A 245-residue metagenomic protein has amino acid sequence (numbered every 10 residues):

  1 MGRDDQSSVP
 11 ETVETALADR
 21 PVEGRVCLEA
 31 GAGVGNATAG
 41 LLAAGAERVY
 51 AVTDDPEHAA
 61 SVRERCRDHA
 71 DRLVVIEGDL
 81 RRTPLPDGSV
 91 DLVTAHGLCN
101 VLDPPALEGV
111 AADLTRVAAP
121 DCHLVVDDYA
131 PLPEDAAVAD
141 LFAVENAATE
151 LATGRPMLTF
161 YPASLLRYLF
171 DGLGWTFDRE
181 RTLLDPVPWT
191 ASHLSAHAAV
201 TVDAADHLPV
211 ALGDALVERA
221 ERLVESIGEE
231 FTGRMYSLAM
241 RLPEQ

Functional and structural regions predicted by a protein language model:
D4-R25: Conserved alpha-helix/loop element of class I SAM-dependent methyltransferases that forms part of the SAM/SAH-binding
L28, G33-R82: Class I SAM-dependent methyltransferase SAM/SAH-binding core
R81-V93: A short acidic, Gly/Pro-enriched loop at the edge of an enzyme's catalytic core that lines a small-molecule cofactor
D91-A106: A short SAM/SAH-binding and catalytic strip from SAM-dependent methyltransferases
E108-H123: A short glycine-rich, Lys/Arg-flanked "PGG" loop and its adjoining helix->strand segment in the class I
V125-A147: Conserved class I S-adenosyl-L-methionine
M157-G174: Short alpha-helix
R179, L183-E230: C-terminal helical/coil "lid" or tail adjacent to the Rossmann-like core of SAM-dependent
